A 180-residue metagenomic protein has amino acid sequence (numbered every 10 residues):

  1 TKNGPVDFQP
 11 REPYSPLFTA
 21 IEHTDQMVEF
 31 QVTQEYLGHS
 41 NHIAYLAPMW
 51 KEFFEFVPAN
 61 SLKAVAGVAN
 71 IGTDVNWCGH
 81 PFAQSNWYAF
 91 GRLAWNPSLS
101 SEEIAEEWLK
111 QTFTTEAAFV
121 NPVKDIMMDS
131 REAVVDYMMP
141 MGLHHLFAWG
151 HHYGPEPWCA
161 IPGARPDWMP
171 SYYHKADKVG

Functional and structural regions predicted by a protein language model:
T1-V68: Active-site capping/gating regions of soluble enzymes
S61-A69, T73-G180: C-terminal non-catalytic alpha-helical accessory regions
